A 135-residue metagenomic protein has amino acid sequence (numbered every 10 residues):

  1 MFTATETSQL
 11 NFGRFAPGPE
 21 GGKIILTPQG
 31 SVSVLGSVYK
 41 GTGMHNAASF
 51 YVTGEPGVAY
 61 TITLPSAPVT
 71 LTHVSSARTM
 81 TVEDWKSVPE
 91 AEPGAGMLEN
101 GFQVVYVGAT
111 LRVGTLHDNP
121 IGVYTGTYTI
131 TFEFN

Functional and structural regions predicted by a protein language model:
M1-L64, P68-T70, A95-N135: N-terminal small/polar-rich segments of proteins
L64-E92: Surface-exposed binding patches on compact interaction domains or structured appendages
